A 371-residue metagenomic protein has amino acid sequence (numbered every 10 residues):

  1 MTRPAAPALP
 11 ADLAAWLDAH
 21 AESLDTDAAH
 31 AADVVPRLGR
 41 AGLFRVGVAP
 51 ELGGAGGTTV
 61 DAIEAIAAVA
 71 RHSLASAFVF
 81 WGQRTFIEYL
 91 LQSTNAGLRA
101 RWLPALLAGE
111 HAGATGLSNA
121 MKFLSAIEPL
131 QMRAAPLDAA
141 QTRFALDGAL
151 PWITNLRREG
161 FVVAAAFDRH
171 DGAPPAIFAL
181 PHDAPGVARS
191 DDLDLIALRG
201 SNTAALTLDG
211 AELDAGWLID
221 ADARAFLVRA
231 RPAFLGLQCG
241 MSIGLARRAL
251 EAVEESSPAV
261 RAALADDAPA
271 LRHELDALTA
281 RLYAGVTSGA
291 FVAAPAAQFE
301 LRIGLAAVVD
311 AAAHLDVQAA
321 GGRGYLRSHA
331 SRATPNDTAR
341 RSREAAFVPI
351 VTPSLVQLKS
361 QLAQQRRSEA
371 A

Functional and structural regions predicted by a protein language model:
T2, D12-A21: Generic N-terminal amphipathic, Lys/Arg-enriched alpha-helix
D18-T26, P258, L275-D310, H314-S328: C-terminal helix-coil-helix/basic helical segment that borders enzyme active sites and/or dimer interfaces and provides
H30-R40, F44-D147, S354: Glycine-rich flavin
A65, L146-G148, F178, L208 (+2 more regions): Buried hydrophobic positions in well-ordered alpha/beta secondary-structure cores of metabolic enzymes
A120, Q131, D192-L198: Short Gly/Thr-rich strand-loop-strand
A149-V187: A short core secondary-structure module
L193-D276: Glycine-rich beta->alpha junctions and the first turn(s) of the following alpha-helix
G322-A371: Glycine-rich phosphate/cofactor-binding loops in nucleotide/flavin-utilizing enzymes
